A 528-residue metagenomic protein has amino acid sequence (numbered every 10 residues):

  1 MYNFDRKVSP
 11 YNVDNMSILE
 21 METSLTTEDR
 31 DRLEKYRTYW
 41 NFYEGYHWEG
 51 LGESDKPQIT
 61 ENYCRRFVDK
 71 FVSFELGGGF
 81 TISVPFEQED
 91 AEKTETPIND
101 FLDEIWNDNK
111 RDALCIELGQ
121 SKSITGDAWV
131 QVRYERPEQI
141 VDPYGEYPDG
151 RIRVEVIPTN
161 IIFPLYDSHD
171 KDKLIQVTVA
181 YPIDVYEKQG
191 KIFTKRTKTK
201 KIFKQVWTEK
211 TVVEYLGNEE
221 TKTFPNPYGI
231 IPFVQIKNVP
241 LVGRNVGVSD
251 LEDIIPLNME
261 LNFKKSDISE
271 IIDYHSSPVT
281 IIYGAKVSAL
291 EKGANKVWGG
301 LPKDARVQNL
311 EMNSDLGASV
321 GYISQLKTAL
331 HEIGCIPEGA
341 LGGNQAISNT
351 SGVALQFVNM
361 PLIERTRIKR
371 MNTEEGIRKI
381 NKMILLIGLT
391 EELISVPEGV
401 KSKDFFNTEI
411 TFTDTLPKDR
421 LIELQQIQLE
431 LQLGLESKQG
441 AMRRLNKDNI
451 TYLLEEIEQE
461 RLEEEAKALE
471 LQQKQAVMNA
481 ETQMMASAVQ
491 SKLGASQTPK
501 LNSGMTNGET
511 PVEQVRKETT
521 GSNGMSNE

Functional and structural regions predicted by a protein language model:
M1, V130, N258-L261, I377 (+1 more regions): Short low-polarity hydrophobic stretches
M1-I157, N507, T520-E528: Extended, helix-rich architectural segments
E28-Y46, L174-E214, K296-E311, M485-A488: An N-terminal domain-start capping segment
F67, F71, E75, I105 (+11 more regions): Generic structural signal for hydrophobic core residues of well-folded globular domains
T94-I98, W106-L114, D253, L257-E260 (+4 more regions): Short amphipathic alpha-helical segments
I116, K122-V242: Extended, regular secondary-structure scaffolds
Y215-F357: Extended, charged amphipathic alpha-helical segments
G293-A305, S314, A318, Q325-E528: C-terminal helix-loop subdomains that flank or include functional centers
